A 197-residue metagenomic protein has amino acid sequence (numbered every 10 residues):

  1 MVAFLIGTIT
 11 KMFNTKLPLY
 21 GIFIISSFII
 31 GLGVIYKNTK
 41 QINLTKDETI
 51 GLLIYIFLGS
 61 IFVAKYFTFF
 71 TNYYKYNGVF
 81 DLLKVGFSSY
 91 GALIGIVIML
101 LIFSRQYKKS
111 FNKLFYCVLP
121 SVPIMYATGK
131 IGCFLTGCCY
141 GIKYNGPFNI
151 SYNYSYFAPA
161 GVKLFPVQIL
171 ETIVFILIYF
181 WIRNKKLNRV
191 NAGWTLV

Functional and structural regions predicted by a protein language model:
M1-V197: A feature for loop-to-transmembrane-helix boundaries and adjacent hydrophobic helices in multi-pass integral membrane
